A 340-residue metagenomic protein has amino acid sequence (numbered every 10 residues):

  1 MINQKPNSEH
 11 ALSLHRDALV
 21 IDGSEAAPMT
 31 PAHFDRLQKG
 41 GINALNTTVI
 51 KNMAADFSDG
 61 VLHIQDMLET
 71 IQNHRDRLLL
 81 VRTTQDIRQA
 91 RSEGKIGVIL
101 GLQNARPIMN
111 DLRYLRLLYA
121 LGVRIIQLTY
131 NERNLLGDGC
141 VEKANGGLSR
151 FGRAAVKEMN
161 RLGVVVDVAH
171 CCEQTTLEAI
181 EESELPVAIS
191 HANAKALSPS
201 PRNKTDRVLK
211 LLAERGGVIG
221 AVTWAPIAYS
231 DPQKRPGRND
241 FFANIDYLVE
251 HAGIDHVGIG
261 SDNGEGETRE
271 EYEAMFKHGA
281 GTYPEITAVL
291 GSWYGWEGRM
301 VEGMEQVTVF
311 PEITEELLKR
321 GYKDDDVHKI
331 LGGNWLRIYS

Functional and structural regions predicted by a protein language model:
M1-N145, P199-S340: N-terminal hydrophobic targeting/anchoring segments and the immediately downstream early-domain regions of hydrolases
P107-M109, A120-R202: Divalent metal-binding pocket/active-site signature
